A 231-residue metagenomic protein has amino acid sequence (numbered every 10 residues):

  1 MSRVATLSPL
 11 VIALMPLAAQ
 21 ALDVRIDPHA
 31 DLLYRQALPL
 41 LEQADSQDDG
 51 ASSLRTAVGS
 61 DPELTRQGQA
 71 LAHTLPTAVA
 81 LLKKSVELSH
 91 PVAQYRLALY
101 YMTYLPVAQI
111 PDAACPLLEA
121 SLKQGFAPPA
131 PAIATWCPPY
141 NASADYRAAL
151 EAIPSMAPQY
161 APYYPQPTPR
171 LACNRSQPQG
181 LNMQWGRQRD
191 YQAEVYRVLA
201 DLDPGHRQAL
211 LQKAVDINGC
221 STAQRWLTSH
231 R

Functional and structural regions predicted by a protein language model:
S8-P16: Bacterial N-terminal signal peptides
A19-A21: Boundary at the C-terminal end of the N-terminal hydrophobic targeting segment
Q36, L97, I133, Q192-V195 (+2 more regions): Structural register within alpha-helical repeat arrays
E42-S52, A57-Q69, A98-A108, A134-D145 (+2 more regions): Short coil/turn linking the two alpha-helices of tandem helical-hairpin repeats
Q47-D48, L88-V92, T103-Y104, K123-P128 (+6 more regions): Short helix-capping/linker turns of helical repeat alpha-solenoids
A70-A80, P106-L117, A142-E151, D203-L210: Structural signature of tandem alpha-helical TPR/SEL1-like repeats, specifically the intra-repeat loop/turn
L82-S85, A120-S121, W185, K213-A214: Canonical positions in the second alpha-helix
C115-A127, R147-P162, Q208-S221: TPR/TPR-like (Sel1-like) alpha-helical repeat modules
